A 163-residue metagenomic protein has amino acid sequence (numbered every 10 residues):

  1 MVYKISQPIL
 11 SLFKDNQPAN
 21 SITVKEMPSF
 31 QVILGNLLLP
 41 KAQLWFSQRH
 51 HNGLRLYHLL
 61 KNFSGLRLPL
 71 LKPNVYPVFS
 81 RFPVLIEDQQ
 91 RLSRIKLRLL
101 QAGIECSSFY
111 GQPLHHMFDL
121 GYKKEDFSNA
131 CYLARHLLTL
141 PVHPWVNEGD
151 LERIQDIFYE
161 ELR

Functional and structural regions predicted by a protein language model:
M1-R163: PLP-dependent aminotransferase class I/II
